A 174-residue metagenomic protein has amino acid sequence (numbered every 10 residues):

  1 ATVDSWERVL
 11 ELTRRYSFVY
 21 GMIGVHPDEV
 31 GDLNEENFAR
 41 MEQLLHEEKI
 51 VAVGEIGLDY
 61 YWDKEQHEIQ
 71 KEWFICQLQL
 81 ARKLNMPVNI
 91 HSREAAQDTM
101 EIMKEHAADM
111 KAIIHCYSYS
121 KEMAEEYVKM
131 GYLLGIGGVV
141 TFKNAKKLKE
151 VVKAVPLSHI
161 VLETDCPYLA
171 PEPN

Functional and structural regions predicted by a protein language model:
A1-N174: Mid-domain alpha/beta scaffold segments of enzyme catalytic cores
